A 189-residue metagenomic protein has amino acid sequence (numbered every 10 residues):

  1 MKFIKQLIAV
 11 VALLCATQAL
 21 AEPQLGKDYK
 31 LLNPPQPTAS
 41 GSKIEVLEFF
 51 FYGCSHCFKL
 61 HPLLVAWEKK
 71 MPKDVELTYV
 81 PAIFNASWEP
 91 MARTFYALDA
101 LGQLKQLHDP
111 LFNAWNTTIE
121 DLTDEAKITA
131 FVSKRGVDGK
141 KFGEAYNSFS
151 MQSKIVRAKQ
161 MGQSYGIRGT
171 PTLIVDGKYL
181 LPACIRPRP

Functional and structural regions predicted by a protein language model:
K2-A86: Extracytoplasmic thiol/disulfide redox context detector
N33-Q36, A86-W88, A126, P171 (+1 more regions): Solvent-exposed, flexible loop/coil residues
L47, Y52, F58-F131: Structural alpha/beta surface segment adjacent to cysteine/selenocysteine redox centers across thiol/disulfide enzymes
K134-P189: C-terminal cap of thioredoxin/glutaredoxin-like
